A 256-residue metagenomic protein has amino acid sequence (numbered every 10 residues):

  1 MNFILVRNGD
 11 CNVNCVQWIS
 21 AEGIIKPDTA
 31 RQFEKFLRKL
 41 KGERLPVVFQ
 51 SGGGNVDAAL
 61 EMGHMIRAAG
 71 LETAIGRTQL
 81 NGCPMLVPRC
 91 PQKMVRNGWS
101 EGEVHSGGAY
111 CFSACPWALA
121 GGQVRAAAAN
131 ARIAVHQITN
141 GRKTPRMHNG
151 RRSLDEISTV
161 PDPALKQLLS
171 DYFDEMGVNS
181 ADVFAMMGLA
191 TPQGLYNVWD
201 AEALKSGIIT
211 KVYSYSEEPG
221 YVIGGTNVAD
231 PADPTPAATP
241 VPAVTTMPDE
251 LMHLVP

Functional and structural regions predicted by a protein language model:
M1, M62-M65, M85, M94 (+5 more regions): Detector for methionine-enriched segments
M1-A131, V135-Q137: Cleft-lining beta-strand/loop regions that shape enzyme active-site pockets
R96-G102, A134-P231: Charged, glycine-interspersed solvent-exposed loop segments at helix/strand-loop junctions that cap or gate access
A109-N130, Q167-M176, S180-A181, D249-P256: Electropositive, surface-exposed helix/loop patches at the edges of structured domains that serve as adaptable
S214-P256: Compositionally biased, proline/threonine/alanine/serine-rich low-complexity intrinsically disordered stretches
